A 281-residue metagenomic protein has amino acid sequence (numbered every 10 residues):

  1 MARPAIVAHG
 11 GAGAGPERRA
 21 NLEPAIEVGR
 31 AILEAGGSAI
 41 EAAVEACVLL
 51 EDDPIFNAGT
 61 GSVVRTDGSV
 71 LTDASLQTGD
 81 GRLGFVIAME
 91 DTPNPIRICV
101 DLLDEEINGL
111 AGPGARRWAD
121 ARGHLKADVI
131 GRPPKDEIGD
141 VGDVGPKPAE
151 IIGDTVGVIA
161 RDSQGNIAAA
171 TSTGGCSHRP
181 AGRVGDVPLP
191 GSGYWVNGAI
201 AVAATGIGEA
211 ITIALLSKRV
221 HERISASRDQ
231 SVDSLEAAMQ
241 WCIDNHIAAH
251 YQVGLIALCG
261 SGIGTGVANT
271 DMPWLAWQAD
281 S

Functional and structural regions predicted by a protein language model:
M1-S281: Alpha/propeptide regions of enzymes that mature by internal proteolysis
